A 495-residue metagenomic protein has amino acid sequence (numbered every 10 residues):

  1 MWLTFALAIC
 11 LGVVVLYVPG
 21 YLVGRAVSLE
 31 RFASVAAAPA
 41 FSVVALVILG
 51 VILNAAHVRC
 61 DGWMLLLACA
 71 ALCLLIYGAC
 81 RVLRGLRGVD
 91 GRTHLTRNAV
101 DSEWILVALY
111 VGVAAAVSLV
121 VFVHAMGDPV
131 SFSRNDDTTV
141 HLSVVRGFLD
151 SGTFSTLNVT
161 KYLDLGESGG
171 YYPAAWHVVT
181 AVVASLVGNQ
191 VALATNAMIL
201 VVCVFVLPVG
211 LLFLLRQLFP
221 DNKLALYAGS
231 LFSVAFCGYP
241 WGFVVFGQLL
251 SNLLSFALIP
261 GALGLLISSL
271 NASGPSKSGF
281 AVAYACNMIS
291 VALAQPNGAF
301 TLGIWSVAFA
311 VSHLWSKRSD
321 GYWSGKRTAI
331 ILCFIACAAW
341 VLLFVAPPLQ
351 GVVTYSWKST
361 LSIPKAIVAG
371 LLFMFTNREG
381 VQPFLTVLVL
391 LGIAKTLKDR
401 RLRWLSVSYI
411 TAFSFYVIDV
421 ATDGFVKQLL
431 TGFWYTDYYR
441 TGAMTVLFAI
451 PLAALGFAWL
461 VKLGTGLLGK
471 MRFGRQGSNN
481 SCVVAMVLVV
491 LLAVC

Functional and structural regions predicted by a protein language model:
M1-V107: Membrane-embedded, hydrophobic transmembrane alpha-helices
L7, A56-W63, V130-R134, G188 (+7 more regions): Membrane-helix boundary/interfacial segments in multi-pass membrane proteins
A45-L49, L119-M126, S151-F154, L226-V245 (+4 more regions): Membrane-interface helix-loop junctions at the exits of transmembrane helices
L106, Y110-A257: Active-site lumenal/periplasmic loops and adjacent helix-entry segments of GT-C-fold, multi-pass membrane
I259-F280: Membrane-interface transmembrane helices that cradle and orient dolichyl/undecaprenyl
S278-P296: Membrane-interface alpha helices of multi-pass inner-membrane proteins
A310-V311, P383-S406: Hydrophobic, aromatic-rich transmembrane alpha-helices and their immediate juxtamembrane boundary segments
I330-C337, W459-C495: Signature aromatic-anchored transmembrane alpha helix within multi-pass, membrane-resident enzymes that catalyze glycan
